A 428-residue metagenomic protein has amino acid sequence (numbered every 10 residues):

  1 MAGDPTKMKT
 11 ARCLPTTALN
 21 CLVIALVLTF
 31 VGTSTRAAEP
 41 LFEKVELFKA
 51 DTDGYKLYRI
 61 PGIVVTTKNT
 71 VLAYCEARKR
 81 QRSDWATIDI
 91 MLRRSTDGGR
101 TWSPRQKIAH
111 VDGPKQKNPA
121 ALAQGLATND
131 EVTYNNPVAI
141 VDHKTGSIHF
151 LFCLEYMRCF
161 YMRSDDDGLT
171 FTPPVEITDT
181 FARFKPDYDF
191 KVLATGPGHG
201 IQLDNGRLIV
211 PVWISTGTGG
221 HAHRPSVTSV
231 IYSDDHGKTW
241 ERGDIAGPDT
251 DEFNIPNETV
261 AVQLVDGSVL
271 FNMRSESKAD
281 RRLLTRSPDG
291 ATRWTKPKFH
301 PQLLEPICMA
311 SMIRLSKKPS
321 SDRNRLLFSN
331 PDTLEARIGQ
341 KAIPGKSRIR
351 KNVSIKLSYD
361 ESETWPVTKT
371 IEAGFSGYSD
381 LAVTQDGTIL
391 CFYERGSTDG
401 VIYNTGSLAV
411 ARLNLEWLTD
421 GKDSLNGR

Functional and structural regions predicted by a protein language model:
M1-T16: N-terminal secretory signal peptides that target proteins for export/translocation
K7-T10, L26-V27, I148: Intrinsic low-complexity, intrinsically disordered segments enriched in polar/basic residues
R12-P15, V31, G62, D166: Sequence-pattern detector for short linear motifs and compositional/periodic biases rather than a specific fold
T17-V31: Bacterial N-terminal signal peptides
T33-A37: Sec/Tat signal peptide C-region and signal peptidase I cleavage site
A38-R428: Asp-box/BNR beta-propeller blade signature and adjacent active/binding-site loops in extracellular glycan-interacting
